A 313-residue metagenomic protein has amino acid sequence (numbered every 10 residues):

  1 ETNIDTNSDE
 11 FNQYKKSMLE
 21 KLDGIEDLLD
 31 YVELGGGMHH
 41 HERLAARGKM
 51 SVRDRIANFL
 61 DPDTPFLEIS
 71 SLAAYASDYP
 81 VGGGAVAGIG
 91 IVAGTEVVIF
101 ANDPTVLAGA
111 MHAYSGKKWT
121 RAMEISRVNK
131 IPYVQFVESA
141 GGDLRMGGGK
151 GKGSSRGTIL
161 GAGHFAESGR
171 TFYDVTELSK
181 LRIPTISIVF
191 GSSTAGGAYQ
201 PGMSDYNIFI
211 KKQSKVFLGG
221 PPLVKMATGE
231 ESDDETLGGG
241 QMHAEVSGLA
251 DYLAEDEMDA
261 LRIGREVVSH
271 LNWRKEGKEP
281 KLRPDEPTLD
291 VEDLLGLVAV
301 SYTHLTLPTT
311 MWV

Functional and structural regions predicted by a protein language model:
E1-V86, I91: N-terminal amphipathic, basic-rich helices that act as targeting or association modules
F11, G48-S51, I99, E138 (+2 more regions): Conserved structural-core and active-site-/substrate-pathway-adjacent residues in large, well-folded domains of enzymes
L22-A45, H243, L249-D259, E266-V267 (+1 more regions): N-terminal leader/propeptide and maturation segments of large enzyme subunits in energy/redox metabolism and hydrolases
Y79-G83, G109-R121: Glycine-rich anion/phosphate-binding loops
G90-D103, K118-G149, S155: A structural preference for short, pocket-lining loop segments at secondary-structure junctions
V137-E276: Conserved catalytic cores of soluble enzyme domains, especially glycine-rich substrate-binding beta-alpha loops
T303-T309: Conserved small/polar residues in nucleotide/adenosyl-binding loops
